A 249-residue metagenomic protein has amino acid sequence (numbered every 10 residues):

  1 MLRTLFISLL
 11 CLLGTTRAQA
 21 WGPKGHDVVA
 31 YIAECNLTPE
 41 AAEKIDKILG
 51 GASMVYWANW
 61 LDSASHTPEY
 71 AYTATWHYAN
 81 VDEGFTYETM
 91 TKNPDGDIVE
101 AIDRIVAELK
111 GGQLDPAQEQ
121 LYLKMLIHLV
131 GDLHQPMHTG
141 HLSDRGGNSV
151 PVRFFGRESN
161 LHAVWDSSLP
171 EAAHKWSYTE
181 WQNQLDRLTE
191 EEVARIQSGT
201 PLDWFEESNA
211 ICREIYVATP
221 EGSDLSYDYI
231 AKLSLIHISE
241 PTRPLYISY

Functional and structural regions predicted by a protein language model:
T4-L13: Sec-dependent N-terminal signal peptides
Q19-L129, P136-L235, S239: N-terminal, motif-rich segments that launch catalysis or mediate targeting to/interaction with membranes, typified by
I236-Y249: Residue-level detector of conserved catalytic or cofactor/ligand-binding positions in enzyme active sites
